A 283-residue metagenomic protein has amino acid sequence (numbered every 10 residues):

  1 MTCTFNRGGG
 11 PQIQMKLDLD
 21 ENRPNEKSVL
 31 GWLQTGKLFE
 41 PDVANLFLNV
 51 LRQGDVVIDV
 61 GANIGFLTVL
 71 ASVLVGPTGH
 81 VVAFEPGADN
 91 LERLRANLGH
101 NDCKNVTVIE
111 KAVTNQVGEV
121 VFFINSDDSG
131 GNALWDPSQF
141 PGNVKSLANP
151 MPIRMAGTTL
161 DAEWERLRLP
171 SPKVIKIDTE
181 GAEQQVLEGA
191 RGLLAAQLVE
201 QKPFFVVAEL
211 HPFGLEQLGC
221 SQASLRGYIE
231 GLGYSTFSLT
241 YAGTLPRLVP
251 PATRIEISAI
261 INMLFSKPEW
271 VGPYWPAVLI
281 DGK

Functional and structural regions predicted by a protein language model:
M1-K104, V144-N149, I153, E163 (+2 more regions): S-adenosyl-L-methionine
G36-V56, E119-V121, D136-V199, G214-C220 (+1 more regions): Short internal loop-to-helix segment that lines adenine-nucleotide cofactor pockets
A62-I64, A88, N115, T179-G181 (+1 more regions): Short, glycine/acidic-enriched loop or turn micro-motifs at the edges of active sites
A88-L91, R95-D127, G131: Core alpha/beta nucleotide-donor-binding catalytic domains of modification enzymes
E110, K173-I177, V207-E209, L264-S266: Short beta-strand segments
V113-N115, L160, L210: Hydrophobic pocket-lining residues within nucleotide cofactor-binding pockets
E200-L210: Conserved beta-strand signature within the Rossmann-like core of class I S-adenosyl-L-methionine
